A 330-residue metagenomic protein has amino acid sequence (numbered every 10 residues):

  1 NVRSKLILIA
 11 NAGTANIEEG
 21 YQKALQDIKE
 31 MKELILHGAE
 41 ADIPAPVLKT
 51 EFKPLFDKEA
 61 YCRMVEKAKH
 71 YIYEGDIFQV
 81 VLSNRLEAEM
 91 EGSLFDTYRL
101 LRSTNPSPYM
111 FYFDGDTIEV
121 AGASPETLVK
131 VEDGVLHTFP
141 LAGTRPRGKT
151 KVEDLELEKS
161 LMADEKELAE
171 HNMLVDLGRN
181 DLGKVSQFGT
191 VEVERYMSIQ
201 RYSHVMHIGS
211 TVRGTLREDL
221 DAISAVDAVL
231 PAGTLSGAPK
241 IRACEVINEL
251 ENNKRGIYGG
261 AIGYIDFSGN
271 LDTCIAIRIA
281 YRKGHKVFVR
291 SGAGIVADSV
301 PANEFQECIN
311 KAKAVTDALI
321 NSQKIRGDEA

Functional and structural regions predicted by a protein language model:
N1-A330: Extended alpha-helical targeting/anchoring segments, especially N-terminal organellar/secretory targeting helices
